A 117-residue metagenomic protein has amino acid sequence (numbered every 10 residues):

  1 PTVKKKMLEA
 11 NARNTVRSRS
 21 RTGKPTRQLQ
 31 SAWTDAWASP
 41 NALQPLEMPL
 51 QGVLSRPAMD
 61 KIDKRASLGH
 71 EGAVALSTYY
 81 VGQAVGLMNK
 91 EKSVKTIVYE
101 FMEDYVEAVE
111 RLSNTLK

Functional and structural regions predicted by a protein language model:
P1-K117: Conserved active-site-proximal phosphate/metal-binding subdomains
